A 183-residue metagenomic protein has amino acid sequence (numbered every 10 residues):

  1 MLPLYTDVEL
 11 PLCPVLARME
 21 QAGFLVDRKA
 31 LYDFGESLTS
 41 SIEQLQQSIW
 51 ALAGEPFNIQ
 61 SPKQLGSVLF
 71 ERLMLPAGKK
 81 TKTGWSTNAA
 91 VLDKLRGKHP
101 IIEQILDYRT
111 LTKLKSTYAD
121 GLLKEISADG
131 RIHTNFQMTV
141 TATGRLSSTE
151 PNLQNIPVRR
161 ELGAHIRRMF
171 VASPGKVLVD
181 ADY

Functional and structural regions predicted by a protein language model:
M1-I166, V171-V177: Conserved "right-hand" nucleotidyltransferase catalytic core of DNA-directed polymerases
